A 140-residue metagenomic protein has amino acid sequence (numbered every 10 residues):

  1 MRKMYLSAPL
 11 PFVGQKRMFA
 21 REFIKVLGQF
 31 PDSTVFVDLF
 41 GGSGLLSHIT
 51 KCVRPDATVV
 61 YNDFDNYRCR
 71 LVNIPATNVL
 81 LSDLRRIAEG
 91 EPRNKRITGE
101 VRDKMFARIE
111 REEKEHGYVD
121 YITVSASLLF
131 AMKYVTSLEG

Functional and structural regions predicted by a protein language model:
M1-V35, L45, S127, A131: S-adenosyl-L-methionine
G28-D32, C52, H116-Y118: Flexible, charged surface loops at secondary-structure boundaries
T34-V37, A57: Residue-level recognition of the N-termini of beta-strands and the immediately preceding loop/turn
F40-G44: Class I SAM-dependent methyltransferase "Motif I" SAM/SAH-binding loop
H48-I49: Active-site signature of alpha/beta-hydrolase-fold catalytic machinery across serine- and Asp/Cys-nucleophile hydrolases
C52-T58: Conserved S-adenosyl-L-methionine
T58-G140: Class I S-adenosyl-L-methionine-dependent methyltransferase module
